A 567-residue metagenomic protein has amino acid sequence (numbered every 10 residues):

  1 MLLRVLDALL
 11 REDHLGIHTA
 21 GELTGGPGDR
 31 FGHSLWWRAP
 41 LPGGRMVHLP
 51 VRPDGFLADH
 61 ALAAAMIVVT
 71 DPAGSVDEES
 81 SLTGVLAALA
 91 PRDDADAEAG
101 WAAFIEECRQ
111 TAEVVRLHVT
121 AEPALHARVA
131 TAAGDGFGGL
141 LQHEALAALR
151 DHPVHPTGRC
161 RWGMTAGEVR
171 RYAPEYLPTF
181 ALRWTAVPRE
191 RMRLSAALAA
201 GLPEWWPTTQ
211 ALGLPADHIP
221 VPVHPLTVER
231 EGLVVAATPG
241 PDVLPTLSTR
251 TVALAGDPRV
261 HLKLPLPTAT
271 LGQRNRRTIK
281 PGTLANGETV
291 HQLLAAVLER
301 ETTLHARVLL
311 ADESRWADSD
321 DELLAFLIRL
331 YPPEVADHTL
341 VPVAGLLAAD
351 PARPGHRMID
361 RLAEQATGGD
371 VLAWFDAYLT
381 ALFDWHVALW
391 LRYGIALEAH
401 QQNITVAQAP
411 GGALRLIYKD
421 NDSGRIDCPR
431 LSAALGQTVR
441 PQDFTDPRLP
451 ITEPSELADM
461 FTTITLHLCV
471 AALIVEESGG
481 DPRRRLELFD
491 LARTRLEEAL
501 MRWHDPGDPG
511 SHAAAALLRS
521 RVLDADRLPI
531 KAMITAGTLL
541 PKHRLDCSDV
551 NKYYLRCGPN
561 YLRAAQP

Functional and structural regions predicted by a protein language model:
M1-T380, A409-P567: Nucleotide/phosphate-binding site architecture used for ATP/NTP-dependent chemistry
W374-Y393: Conserved kinase catalytic-core helix
L397: Residue immediately N-terminal to the catalytic "proton-acceptor" Asp in the protein kinase catalytic loop
H400-Q402: Canonical protein kinase catalytic loop motif
I404-V406: Hydrophobic residue at the +6 position relative to the catalytic HRD Asp in the kinase catalytic loop
